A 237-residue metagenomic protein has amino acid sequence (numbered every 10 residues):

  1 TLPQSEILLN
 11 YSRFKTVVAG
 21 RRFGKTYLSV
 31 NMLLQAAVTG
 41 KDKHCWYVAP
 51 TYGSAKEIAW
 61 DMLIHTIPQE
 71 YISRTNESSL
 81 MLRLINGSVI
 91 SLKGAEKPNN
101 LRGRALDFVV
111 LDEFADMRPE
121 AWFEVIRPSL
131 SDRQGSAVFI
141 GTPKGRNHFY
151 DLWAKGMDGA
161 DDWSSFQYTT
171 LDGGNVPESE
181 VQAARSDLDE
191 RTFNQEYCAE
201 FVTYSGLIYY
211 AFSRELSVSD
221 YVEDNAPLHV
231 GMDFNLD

Functional and structural regions predicted by a protein language model:
T1-V18: Conserved pre-motif I regulatory segment
R21, T51, G94-E96, I140-G145 (+1 more regions): A short beta-strand-to-loop transition that corresponds to the Sensor-1 phosphate-sensing loop of AAA+ P-loop ATPases
F23-K41: Walker A/P-loop NTP-binding motif
K43-A55: Conserved RecA-like ASCE P-loop NTPase motor core of nucleic-acid helicases/translocases
Y52-D107, F201: Inter-Walker segment of RecA-like/P-loop motor cores
D112-F114: Walker B catalytic acidic pair
D116-L188: ASCE P-loop NTPase helicase motor core
G173-D237: ATPase catalytic-site recognition across NTP-hydrolyzing enzymes
